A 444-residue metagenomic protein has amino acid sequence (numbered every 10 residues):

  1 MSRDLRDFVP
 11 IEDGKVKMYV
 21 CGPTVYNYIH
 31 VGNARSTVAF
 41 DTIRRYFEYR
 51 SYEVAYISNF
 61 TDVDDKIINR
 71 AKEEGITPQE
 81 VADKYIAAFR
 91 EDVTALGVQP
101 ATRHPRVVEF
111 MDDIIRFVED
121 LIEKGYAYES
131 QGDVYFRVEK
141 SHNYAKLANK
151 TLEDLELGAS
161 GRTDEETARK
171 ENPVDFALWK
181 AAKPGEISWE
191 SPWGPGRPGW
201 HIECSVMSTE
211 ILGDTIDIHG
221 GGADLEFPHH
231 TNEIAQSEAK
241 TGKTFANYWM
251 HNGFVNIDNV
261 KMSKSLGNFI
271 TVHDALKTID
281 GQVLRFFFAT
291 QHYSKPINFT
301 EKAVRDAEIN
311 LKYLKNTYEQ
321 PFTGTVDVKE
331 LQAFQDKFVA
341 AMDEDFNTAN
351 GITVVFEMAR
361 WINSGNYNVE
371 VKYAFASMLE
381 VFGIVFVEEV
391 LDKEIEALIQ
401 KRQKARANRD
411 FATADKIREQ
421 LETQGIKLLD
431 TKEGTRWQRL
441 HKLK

Functional and structural regions predicted by a protein language model:
M1-T24, D41, D112-Q320: Alpha-helical recognition segments enriched in aromatics with Gly/Pro capping that present substrate-recognition
S2-D7, I11-G97, E433, W437: N-terminal, positively charged nucleic-acid-binding surface of large information/translation enzymes
Y52, Y126, I426: Short phosphate-binding/catalytic loops that engage adenosine nucleotides
E74-E80, A101, S294-N298: Short, polar/flexible loop-turn hinges at active-site or ligand-entry regions and domain interfaces
E91-A127: N-terminal, positively charged, Ser/Thr/Ala/Gly-biased leader segments that form transit/presequence-like amphipathic
K261-K444: Structural preference for alpha-helix termini/caps and helix-kink/transition segments
